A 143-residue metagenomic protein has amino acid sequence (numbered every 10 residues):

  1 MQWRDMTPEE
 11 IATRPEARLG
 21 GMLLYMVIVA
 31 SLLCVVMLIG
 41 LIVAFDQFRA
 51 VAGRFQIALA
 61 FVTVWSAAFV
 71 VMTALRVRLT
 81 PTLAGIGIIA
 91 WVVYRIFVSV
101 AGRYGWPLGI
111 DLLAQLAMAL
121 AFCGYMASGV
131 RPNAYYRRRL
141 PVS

Functional and structural regions predicted by a protein language model:
M1-S143: Topology signature of small-to-medium multi-pass alpha-helical membrane proteins
